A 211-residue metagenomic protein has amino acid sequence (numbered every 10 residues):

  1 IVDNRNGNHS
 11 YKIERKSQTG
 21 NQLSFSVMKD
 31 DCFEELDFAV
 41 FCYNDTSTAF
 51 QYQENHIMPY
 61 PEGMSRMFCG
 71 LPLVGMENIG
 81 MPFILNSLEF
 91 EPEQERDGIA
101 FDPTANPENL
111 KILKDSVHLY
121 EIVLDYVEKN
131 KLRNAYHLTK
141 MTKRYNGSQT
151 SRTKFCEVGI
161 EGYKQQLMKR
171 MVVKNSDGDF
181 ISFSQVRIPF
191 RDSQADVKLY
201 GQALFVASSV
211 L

Functional and structural regions predicted by a protein language model:
I1-L211: GHKL/Bergerat-fold ATPase module
